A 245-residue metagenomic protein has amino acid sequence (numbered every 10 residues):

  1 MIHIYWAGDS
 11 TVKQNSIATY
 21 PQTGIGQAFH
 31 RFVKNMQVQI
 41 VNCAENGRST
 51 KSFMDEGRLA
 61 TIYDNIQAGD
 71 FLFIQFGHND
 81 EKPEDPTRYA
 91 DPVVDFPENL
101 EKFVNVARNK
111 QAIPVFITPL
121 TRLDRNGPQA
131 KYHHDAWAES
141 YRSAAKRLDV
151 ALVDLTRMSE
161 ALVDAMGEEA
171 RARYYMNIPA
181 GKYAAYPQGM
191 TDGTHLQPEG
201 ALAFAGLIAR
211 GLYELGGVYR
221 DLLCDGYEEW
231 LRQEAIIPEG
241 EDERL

Functional and structural regions predicted by a protein language model:
M1-E45, A60-A68: Serine-esterase "nucleophile elbow" of acetyl-processing enzymes
H3, K34-N35, S49, D91 (+2 more regions): Alpha-helix initiation/capping motif
V12-K13, G47-S49, T121-R122: Short histidine/acidic/glycine/proline-rich micro-motifs that form metal- and phosphate-coordinating active-site loops
Q14-S16, G24, G47, G77 (+2 more regions): Glycine-centered flexibility motif
S49-G57: Structural motif
G57-L202, G206-D225, R232-L245: Alpha-helical cap/lid subdomain in secreted, periplasmic, or secretory-pathway luminal O-acyl-processing enzymes
